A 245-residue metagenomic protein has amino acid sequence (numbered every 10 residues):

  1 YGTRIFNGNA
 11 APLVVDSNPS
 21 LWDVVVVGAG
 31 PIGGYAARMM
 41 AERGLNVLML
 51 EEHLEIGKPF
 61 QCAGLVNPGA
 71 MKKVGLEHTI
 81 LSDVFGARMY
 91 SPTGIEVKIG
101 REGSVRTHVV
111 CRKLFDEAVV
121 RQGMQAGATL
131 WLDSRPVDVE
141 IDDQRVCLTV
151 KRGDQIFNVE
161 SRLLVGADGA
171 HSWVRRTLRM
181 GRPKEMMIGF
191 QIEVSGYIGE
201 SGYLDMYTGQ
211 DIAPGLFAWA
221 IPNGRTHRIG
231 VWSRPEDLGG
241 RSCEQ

Functional and structural regions predicted by a protein language model:
Y1-V24, M39-R43: Extreme N-terminal leader/targeting segments of oxidoreductases
V25, R38-F60: Glycine-rich FAD pyrophosphate-binding loop
V27-G28, E52, C111, L132: A secondary-structure boundary/capping signal
G28, E51, S91, S233: Short beta-strand/turn micro-motifs composed of small residues that flank or help shape donor/cofactor-binding pockets
A29, M39, R43, Q122-Q245: Predominantly flavin-linked oxidoreductase catalytic cores and closely associated redox partners
G33-G34: N-terminal Rossmann-fold NAD(P) dinucleotide-binding loop
L65-P68, P183: Short, hinge-like loop/turn segments at secondary-structure boundaries
N67-V120, D133: A conserved beta-strand/loop capping segment in the N-terminal third of enzymes that catalyze redox or closely related
